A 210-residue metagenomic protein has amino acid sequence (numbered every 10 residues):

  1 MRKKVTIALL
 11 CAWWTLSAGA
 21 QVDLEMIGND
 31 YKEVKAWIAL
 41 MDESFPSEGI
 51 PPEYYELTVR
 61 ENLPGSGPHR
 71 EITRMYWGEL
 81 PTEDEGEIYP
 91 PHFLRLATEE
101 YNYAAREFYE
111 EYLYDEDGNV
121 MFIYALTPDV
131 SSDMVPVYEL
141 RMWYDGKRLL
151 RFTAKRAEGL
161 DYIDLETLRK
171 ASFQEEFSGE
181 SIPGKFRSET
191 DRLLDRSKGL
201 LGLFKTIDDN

Functional and structural regions predicted by a protein language model:
M1-K4: Positively charged n-region of N-terminal signal peptides that target proteins for export
T6-C11: Sec-dependent N-terminal signal peptides
W13-S17: N-terminal signal peptide c-region/cleavage motif recognized by signal peptidases
Q21-E79, D133-N210: Long terminal segments
E56-E116: Short N-terminal edge-element motif at the start of the domain
T98-N102, Y124-P128, A154-K155: Beta-turn initiation residues at beta-strand->coil junctions
A105-E110, A125, M134-E139: Short, surface-exposed coil-to-beta transition loops
L113-V120, Y144-R148: A short, structured loop/turn motif at beta-sheet edges
